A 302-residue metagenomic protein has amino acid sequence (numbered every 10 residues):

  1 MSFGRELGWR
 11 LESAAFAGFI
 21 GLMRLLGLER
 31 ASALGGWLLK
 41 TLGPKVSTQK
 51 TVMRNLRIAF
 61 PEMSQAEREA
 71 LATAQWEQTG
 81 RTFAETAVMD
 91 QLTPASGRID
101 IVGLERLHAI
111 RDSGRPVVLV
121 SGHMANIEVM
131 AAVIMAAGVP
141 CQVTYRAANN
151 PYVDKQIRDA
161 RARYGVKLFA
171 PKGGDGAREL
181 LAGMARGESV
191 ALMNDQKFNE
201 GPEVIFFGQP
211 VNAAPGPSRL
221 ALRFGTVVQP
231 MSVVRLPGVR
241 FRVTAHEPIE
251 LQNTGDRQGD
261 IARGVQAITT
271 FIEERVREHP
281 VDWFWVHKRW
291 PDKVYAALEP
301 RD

Functional and structural regions predicted by a protein language model:
M1-S121, R163: Membrane-anchoring hydrophobic helices of lipid-metabolizing enzymes
S2-L7, G36, T48, E62 (+6 more regions): Non-catalytic C-terminal accessory region of glycerolipid acyltransferases and related lyso-lipid remodeling enzymes
W9, L42, G97, V120 (+4 more regions): A generic secondary-structure micro-motif detector that highlights 1-2 residue hydrophobic/ambivalent hotspots embedded
F19, M53, M130, I157 (+3 more regions): Generic structural marker for isolated residues within well-ordered, non-membrane alpha-helices of soluble domains
G97-D100, M124, N150, A170-G174 (+2 more regions): A conditional alpha-helix N-cap/helix-loop micro-motif detector
L107-H108, A131, I157-R158, L180-L181 (+1 more regions): Short amphipathic alpha-helical segments and helix-helix/interface helices
S113-G173, N199-V204, R235: Catalytic core of membrane glycerolipid acyltransferases/transacylases, capturing the structured, soluble-facing
